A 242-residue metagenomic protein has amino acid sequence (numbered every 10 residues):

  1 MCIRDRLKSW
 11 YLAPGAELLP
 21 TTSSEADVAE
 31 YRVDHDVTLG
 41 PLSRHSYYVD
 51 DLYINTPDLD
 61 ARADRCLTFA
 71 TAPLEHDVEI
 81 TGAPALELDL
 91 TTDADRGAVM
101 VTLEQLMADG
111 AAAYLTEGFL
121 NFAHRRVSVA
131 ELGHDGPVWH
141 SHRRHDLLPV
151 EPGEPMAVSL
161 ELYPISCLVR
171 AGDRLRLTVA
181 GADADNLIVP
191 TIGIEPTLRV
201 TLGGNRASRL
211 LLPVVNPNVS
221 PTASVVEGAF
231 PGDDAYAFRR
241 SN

Functional and structural regions predicted by a protein language model:
R4-N242: C-terminal, loop-rich substrate-recognition/catalytic regions characterized by aromatic stacking residues
